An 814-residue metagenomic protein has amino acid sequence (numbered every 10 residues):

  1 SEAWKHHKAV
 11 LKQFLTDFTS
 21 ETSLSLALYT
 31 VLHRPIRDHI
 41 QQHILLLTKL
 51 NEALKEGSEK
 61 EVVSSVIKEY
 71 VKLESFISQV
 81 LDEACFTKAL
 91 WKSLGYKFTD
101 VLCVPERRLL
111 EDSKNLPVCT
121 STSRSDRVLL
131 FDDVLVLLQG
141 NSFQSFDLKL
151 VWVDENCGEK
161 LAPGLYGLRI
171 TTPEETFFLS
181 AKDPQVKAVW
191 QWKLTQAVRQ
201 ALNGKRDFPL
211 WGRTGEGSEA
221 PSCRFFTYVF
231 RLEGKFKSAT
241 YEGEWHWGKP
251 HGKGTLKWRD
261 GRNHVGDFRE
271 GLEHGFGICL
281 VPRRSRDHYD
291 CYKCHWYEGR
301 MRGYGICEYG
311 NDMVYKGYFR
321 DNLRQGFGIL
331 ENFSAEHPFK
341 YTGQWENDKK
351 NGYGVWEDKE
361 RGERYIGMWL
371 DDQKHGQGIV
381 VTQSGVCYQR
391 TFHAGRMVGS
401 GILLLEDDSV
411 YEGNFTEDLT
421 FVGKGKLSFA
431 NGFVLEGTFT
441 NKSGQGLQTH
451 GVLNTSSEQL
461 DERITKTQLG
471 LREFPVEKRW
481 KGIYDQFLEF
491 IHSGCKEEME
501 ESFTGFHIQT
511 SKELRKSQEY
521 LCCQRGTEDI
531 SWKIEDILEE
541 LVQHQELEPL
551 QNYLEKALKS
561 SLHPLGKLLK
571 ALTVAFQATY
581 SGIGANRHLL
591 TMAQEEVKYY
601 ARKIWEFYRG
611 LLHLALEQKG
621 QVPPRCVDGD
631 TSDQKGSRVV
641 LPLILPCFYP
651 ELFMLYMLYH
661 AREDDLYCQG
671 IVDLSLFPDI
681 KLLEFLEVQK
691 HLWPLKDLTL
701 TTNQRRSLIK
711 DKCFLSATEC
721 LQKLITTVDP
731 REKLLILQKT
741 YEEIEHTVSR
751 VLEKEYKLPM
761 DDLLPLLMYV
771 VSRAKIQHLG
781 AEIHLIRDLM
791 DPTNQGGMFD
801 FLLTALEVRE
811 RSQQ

Functional and structural regions predicted by a protein language model:
S1-I40, K72, A585-P646, P650-M654 (+1 more regions): Long, contiguous alpha-helical bundle segments
E2-R224, D761-D762, T804, V808 (+1 more regions): Membrane- and cytoskeleton-facing regulatory interfaces of eukaryotic small-GTPase pathways
K8-Q13, S65-E69, E270-F276, D321-R324 (+10 more regions): Amphipathic alpha-helical scaffolding segments
E21-L26, I44-N51, G167-E174, K257 (+7 more regions): Surface-exposed beta-strand-to-loop junctions that form interaction patches on eukaryotic regulatory domains
D38, L45-T48, G57, P730-Q814: Alpha-helical bundle/repeat cores within regulatory domains of eukaryotic proteins
S121-S123, A593, C626-V640, K754-L763 (+1 more regions): Structural motif
S123-R124, L137, N141-L538: Intrinsically disordered, low-complexity repeat tracts enriched in Gly/Pro/Ser/Thr and acidic residues, frequently
L469-D628, H660: A eukaryotic "domain-start" boundary segment
